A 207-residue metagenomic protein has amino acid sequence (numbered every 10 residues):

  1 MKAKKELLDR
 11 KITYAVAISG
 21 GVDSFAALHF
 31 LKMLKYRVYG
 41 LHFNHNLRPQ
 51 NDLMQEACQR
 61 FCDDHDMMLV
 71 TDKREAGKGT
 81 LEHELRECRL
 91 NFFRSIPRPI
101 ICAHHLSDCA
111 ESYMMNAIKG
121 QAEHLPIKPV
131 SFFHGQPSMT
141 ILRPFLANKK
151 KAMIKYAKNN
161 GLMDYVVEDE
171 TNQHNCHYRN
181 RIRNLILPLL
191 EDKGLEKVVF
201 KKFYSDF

Functional and structural regions predicted by a protein language model:
M1-N116, G120, G135, A147 (+1 more regions): ATP-dependent adenylation/nucleotidyltransferase module used to activate substrates
V70-T71, K201-F207: Short, intrinsically disordered, charge-balanced linker/junction segments flanking boundaries in proteins
P99-I100, D108-Y204: Catalytic subdomain that performs nucleotidyl-dependent activation
